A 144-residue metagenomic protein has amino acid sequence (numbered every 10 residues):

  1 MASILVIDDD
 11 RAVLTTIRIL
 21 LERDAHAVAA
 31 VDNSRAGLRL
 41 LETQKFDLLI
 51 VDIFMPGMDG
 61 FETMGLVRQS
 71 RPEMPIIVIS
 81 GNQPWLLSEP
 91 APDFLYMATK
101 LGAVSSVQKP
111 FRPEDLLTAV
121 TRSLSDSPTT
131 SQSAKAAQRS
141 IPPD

Functional and structural regions predicted by a protein language model:
R11-A29, L101: Two-component/phosphorelay signaling modules centered on CheY-like receiver
A30-R39, G60: Helix N-cap/capping motif at the beta->alpha junctions
R39, F61-M74, D93: Short amphipathic alpha-helix used as the core "switch/output" element in two-component signaling
Q44-I50: Active-site beta3 strand of CheY-like receiver
D52, S80: Active-site residues of response regulator receiver
M55: Receiver (REC) domain active-site loop signature in two-component systems and cognate sites in sensor histidine kinases
E62, Q83-S105, T118: Alpha4 helix (beta4-alpha4-beta5 surface) of REC/receiver domains from two-component response regulators
V107-T121: C-terminal output helix
